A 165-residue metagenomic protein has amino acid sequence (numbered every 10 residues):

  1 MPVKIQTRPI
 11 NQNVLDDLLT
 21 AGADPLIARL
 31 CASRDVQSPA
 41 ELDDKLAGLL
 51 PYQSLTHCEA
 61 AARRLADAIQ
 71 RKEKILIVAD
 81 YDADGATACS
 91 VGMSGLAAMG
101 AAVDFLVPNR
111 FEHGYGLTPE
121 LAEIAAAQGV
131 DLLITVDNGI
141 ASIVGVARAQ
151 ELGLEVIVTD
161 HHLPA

Functional and structural regions predicted by a protein language model:
M1-A165: Replace "Mg2+/Mn2+-dependent" with "divalent metal-dependent
